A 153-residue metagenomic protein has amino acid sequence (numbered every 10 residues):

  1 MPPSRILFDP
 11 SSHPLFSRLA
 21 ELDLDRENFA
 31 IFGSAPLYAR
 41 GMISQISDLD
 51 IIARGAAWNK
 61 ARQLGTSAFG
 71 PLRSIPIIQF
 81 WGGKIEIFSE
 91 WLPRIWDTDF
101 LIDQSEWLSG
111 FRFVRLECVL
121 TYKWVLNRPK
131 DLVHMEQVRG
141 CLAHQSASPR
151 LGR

Functional and structural regions predicted by a protein language model:
M1-R153: Compositionally biased terminal segments of proteins
